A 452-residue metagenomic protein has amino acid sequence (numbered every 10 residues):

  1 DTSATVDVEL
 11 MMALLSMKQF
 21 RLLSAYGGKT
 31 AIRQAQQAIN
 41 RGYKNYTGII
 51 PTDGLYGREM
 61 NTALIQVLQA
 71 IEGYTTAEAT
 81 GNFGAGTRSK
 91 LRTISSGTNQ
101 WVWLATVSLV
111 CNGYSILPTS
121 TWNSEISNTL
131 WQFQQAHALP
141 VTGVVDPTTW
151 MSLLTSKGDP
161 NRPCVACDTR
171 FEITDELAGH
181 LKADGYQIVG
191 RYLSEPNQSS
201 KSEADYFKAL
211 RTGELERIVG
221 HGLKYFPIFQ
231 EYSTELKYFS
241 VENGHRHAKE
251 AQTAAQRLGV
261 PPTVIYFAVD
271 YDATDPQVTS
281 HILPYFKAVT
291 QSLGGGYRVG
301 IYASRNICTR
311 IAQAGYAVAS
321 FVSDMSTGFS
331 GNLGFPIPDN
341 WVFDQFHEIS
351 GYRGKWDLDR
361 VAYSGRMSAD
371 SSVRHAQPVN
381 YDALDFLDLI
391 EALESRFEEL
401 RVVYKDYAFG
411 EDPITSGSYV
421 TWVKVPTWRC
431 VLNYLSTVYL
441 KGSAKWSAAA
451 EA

Functional and structural regions predicted by a protein language model:
D1-I188, Y192-N197, Y404, W446-A452: Cell-envelope/ECM-targeting effectors and their regulatory/trafficking segments
W101, S108, C164-D168, Q187-Y192 (+4 more regions): Structural recognition of the beta-strand scaffold that forms the well-ordered cores of secreted hydrolase catalytic
T149-E231, S323-T327, E398, V403-Y404 (+2 more regions): N-terminal catalytic cores of peptidoglycan-degrading enzymes
P160-T169, A178-H180, C308, Q313-T437: Functionally critical loop-and-helix segments that line ligand-binding/catalytic clefts of soluble enzyme domains
F171-I173, I188, S194-S199, E231-E235 (+3 more regions): Solvent-exposed loop/turn segments at secondary-structure junctions within structured extracellular/periplasmic domains
S200-A273, Q277: Substrate-binding cleft of extracellular glycoside hydrolase catalytic domains
A273-G296: Active-site cleft segment of glycoside hydrolase catalytic domains centered on the general acid/base Glu
G294-R310, V318: Aromatic-lined carbohydrate-recognition surfaces of secreted/lumenal glycan-active proteins
